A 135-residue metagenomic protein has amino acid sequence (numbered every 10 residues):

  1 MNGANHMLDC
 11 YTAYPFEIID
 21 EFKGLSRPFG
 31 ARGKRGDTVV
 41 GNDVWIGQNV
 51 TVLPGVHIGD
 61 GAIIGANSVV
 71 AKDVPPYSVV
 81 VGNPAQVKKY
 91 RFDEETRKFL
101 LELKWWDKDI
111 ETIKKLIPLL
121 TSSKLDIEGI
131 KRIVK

Functional and structural regions predicted by a protein language model:
M1-P54: Flexible, glycine/small-residue-enriched loop-and-beta-strand segment within the central core of proteins
N5, V74, Y90-R91: Conserved catalytic-core motifs of eukaryotic protein kinase domains, centered on the activation segment
P84-V87: Conserved switch/coupling elements of ABC/ABC-like ATPase nucleotide-binding domains
E95: Histidine/lysine/aspartate-rich catalytic loop segments that bind and position anionic ligands
K104-S123: Leloir-type glycosyltransferase catalytic cores
T121-K135: C-terminal amphipathic helix plus adjacent low-complexity, charged tail appended to glycosyltransferase catalytic
